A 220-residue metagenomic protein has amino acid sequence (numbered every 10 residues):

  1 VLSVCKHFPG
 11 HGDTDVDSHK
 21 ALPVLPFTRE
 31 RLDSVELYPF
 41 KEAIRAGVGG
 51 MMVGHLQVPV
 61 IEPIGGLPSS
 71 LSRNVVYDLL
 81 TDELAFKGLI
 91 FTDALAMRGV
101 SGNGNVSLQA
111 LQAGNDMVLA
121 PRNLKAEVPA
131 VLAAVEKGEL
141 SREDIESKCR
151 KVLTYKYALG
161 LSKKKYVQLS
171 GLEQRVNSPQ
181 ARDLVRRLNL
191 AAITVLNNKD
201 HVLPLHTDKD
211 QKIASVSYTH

Functional and structural regions predicted by a protein language model:
V1-D144, K151: Second-shell residues forming the walls of enzyme active-site clefts
D82, N103-H220: Preference for extracellular/luminal or secreted protein segments
